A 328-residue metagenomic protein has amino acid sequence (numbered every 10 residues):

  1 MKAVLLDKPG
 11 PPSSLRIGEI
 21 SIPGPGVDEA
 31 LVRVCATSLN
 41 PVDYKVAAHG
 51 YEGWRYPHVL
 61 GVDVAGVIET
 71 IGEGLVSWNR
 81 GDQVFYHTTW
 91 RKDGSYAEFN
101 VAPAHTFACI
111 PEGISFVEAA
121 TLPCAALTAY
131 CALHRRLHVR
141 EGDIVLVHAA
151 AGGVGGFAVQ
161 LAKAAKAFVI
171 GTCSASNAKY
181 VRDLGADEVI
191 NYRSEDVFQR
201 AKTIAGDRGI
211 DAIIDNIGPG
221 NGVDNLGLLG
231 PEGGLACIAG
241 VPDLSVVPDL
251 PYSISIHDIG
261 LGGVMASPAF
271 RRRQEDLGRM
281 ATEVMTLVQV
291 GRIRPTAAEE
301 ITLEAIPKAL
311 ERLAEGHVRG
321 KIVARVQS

Functional and structural regions predicted by a protein language model:
S21-S38, A48-R91: Glycine-rich beta-strand-centered segment in the early N-terminal region that forms part of a ligand/cofactor-binding
C35-A36, I71-E73, T89-W90, H105 (+3 more regions): Short, surface-exposed secondary-structure boundary micro-motifs
S77, H87-A149: NAD(P)H dinucleotide-binding glycine-rich loop of Rossmann-like/cofactor-binding domains, especially the beta1-alpha1
F85, L146, I190, D211-I214 (+1 more regions): N-terminal Rossmann-like NAD(P) cofactor-binding module of classical short-chain dehydrogenase/reductase
A120-L122, A126-S194: Mid-domain Rossmann-like dinucleotide-binding core that forms the NAD(H)/NADP(H) cofactor-binding site
D196-D207: Short amphipathic alpha-helix with an adjacent loop that forms part of the alpha/beta core around
G220-R292, R325-S328: Glycine-rich phosphate-binding loop and adjacent beta-alpha segment of Rossmann(oid) nucleotide-cofactor-binding
M285, V290-E299, P307-S328: C-terminal capping/lid region of NAD(P)-dependent oxidoreductase domains
